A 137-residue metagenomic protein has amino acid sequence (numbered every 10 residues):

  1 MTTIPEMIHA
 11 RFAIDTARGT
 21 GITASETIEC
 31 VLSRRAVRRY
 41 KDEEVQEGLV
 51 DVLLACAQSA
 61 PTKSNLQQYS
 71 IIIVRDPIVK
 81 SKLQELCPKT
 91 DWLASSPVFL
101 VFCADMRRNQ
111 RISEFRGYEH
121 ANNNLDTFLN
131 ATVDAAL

Functional and structural regions predicted by a protein language model:
M1-L137: Acidic, surface-exposed loops and disordered segments
